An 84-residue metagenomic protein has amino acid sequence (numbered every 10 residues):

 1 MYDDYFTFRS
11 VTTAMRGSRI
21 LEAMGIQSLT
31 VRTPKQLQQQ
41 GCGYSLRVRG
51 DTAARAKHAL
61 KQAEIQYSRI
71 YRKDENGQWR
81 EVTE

Functional and structural regions predicted by a protein language model:
M1-Y2, E84: Absolute protein N-terminus
Y2-E22, I26-K57: Amphipathic, hydrophobic secondary-structure cores in small proteins
A53-E84: C-terminal structural segments of small proteins and small subunits
